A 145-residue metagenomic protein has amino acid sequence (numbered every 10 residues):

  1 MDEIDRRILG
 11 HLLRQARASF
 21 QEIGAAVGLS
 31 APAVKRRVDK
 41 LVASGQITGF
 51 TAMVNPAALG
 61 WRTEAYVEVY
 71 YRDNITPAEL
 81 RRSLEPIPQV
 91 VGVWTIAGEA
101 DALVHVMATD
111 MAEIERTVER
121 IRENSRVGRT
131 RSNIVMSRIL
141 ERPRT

Functional and structural regions predicted by a protein language model:
M1-T145: A compositional/biophysical signature of low hydrophobicity enriched in polar/charged and small residues
